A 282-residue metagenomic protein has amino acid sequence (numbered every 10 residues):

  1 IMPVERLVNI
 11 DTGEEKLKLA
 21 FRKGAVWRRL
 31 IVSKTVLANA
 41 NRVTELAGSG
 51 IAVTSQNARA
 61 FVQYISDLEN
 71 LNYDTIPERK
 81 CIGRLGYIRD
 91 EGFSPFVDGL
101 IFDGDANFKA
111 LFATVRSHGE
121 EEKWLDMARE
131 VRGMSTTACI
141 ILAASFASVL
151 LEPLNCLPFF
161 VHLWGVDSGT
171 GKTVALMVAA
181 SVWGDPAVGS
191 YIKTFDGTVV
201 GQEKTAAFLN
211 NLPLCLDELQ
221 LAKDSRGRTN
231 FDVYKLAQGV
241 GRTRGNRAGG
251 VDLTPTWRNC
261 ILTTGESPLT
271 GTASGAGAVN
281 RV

Functional and structural regions predicted by a protein language model:
I1-T136, K204-T205, L209: Conserved glycine-centered beta->alpha loop in an early N-terminal alpha/beta scaffold
L100-V188: P-loop NTPase catalytic core of nucleic-acid-dependent motor ATPases
V131-C139, W164-S168, G201-T205, A222 (+2 more regions): Alpha-helix N-cap/helix-initiation motif
S148-V149, P153, S168-T173, V199-G201 (+3 more regions): Flexible loop/turn segments at secondary-structure boundaries
C156-L157, F208-N210, P255-R258: Short loop/turn elements that form and flank the Walker-type P-loop nucleotide-binding site in RecA-like NTPase cores
L163-V166, T194-F195, L216-E218, T263-G265: Short His-Asn-centered micro-motif
V174-G227: AAA+/P-loop NTPase substrate/partner-engagement loops
G227, F231-V282: Replace "adjacent to P-loop NTPase cores in ATP/GTP-dependent enzymes" with "adjacent to NTP-binding cores
